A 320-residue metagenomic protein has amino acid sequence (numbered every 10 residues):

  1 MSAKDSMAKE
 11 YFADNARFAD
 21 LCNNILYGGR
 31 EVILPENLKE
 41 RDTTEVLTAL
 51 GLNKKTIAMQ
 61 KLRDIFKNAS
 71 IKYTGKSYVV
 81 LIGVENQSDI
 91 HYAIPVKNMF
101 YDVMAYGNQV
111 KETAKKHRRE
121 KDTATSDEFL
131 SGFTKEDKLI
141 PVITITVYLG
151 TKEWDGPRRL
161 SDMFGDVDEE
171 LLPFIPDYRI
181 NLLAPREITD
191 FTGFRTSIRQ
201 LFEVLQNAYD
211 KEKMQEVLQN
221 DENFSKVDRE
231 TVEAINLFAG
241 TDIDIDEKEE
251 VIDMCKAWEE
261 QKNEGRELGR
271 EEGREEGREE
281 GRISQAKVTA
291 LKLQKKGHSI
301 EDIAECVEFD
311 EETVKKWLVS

Functional and structural regions predicted by a protein language model:
M1-S320: Elongated, amphipathic alpha-helical interaction scaffolds
